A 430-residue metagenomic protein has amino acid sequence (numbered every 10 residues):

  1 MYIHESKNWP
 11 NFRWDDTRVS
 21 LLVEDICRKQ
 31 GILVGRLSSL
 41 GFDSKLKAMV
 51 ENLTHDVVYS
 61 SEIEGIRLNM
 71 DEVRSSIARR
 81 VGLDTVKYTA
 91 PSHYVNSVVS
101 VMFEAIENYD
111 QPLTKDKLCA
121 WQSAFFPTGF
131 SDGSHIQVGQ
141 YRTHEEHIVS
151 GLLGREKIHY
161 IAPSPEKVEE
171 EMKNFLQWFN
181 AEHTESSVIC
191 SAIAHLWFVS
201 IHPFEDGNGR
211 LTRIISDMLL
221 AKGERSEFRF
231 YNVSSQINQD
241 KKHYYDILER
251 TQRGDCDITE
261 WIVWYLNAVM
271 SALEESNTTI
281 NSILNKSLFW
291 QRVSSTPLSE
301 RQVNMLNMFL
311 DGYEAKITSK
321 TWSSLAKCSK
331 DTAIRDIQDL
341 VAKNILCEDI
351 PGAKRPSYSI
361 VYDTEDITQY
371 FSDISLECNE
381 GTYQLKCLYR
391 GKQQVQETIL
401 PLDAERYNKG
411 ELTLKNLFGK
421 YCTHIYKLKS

Functional and structural regions predicted by a protein language model:
M1-Q384, Y389-G391, Q396-T398, L402 (+3 more regions): FIC/Doc superfamily catalytic core
